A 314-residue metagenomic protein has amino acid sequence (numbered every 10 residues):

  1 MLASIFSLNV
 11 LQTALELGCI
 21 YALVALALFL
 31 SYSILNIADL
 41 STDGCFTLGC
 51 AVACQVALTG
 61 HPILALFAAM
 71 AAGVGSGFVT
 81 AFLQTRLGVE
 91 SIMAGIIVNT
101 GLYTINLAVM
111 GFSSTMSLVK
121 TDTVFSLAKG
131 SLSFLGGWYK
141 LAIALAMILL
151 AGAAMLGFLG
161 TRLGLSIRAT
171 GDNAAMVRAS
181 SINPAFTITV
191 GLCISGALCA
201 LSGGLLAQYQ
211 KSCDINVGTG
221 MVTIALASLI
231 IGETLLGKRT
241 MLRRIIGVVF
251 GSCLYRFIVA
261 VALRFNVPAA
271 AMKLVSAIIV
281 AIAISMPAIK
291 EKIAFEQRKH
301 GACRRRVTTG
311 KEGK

Functional and structural regions predicted by a protein language model:
M1-V24, V52, L58-L64, K129-L141: Membrane-interfacial amphipathic/re-entrant helices at transmembrane-helix boundaries
F6, A154, D172-A179, N183-F186 (+1 more regions): Cytosolic-side transmembrane-helix boundaries in multi-pass membrane proteins
L17, S91-M93, S114, V119 (+4 more regions): Loop-to-transmembrane alpha-helix initiation sites
Y32-L87, A128-F134, R239-T240, R264: Membrane-embedded helix boundary and interhelical linker motif in transport proteins
H61-T100, I105, I148-L150, F250-G251 (+1 more regions): Alpha-helical transmembrane segments within multi-pass membrane transporters and channels
S76, G136-V217, V222: Helix-loop-helix "hairpin" substructures at the membrane interface of multi-pass membrane proteins
S91, L102-G160, T189-V190, A271 (+2 more regions): Transmembrane helix-bundle core of multi-pass membrane transporters and related energy-transducing complexes
C199, G203-L274: Transmembrane alpha-helical segments in multi-pass inner-membrane proteins
